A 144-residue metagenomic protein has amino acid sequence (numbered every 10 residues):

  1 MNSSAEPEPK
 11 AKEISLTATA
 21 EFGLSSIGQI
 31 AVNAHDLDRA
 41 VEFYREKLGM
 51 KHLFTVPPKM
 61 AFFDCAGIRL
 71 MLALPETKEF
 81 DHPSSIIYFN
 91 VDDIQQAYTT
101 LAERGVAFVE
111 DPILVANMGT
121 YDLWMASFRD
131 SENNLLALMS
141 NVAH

Functional and structural regions predicted by a protein language model:
N2-D38, S85-I87, M139-H144: N-terminal beta-strand motif that seeds the catalytic metal site of vicinal oxygen chelate
S25, A31-L70: Core segments of cupin and vicinal oxygen chelate
L37, I87-L135: Vicinal oxygen chelate
K51-V56, I113-A116, A143: Conserved catalytic-core motifs of GNAT/GCN5-like acyltransferases
F63-G67, F128-S131, N141: Active-site beta-strand termini and strand-to-loop segments that position acidic
G67-L70, T77-F80, I94-Q96: Short, charged/polar surface micro-motifs in flexible loops or helix N-caps
A73, S127, L138-H144: Short beta->alpha transition motifs characteristic of CBS
